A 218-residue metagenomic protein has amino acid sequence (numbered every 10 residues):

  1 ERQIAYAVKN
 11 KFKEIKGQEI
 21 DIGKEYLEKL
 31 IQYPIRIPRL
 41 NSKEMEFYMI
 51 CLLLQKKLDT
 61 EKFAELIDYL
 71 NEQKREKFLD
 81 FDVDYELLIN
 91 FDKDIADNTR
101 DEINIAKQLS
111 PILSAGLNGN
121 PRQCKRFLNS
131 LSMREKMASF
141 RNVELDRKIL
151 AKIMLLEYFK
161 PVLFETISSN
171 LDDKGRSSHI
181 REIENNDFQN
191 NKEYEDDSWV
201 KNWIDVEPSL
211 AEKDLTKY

Functional and structural regions predicted by a protein language model:
E1-Q18: Sensor-1/coupling segment of RecA-like P-loop NTPase cores
K13-L58: Conserved P-loop NTPase catalytic core
R39-Y218: The feature marks long, low-complexity, polar/acidic/proline-rich intrinsically disordered regions embedded in large
